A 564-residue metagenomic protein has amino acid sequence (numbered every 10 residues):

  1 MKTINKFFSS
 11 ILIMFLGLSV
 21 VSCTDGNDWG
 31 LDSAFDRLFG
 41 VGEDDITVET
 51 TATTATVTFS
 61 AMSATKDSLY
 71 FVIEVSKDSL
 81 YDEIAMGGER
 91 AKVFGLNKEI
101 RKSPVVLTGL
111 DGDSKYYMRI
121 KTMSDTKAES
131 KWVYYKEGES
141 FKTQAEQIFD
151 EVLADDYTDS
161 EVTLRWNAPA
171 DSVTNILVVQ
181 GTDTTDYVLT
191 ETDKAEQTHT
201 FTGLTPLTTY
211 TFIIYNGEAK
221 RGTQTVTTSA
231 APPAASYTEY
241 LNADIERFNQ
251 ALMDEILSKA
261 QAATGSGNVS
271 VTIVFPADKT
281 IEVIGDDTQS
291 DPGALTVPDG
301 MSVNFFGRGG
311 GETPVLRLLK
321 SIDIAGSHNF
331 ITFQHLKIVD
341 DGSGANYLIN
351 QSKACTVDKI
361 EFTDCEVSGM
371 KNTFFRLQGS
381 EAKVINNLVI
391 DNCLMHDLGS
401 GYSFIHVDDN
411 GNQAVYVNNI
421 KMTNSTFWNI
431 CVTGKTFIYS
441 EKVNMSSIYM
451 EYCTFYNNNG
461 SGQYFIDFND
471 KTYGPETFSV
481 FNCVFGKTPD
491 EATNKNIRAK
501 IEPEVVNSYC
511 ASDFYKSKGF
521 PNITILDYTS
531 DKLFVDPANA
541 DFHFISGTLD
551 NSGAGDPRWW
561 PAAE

Functional and structural regions predicted by a protein language model:
K2-K6, S10-A52, T126-S140: Bacterial Sec-dependent N-terminal signal peptides
G26-A34, G112, M123-Q147, P206 (+1 more regions): Extracellular fibronectin type III
Y70-D111, I176-T205: Recognizes extended acidic, P/S/T-rich segments that occur within or adjacent to Ig-like beta-sandwich modules
S160, E282-F306, P314-V357: Extracellular beta-strand-rich solenoid/capping regions of secreted or surface-exposed proteins that bind or remodel
W166, N522-E564: C-terminal accessory segments
P232-P276, T280-E282, S546-A563: Acidic Gly/Asp/Thr-rich repetitive segments characteristic of extracellular carbohydrate-active and adhesion proteins
S302, N329-D340, V357-G369, I385-G401 (+4 more regions): Right-handed parallel beta-helix
L318-S321, D341-I349, G369-Q378, M395-H406 (+5 more regions): Short glycine/acidic-rich loop motifs that flank beta-strands on beta-rich extracellular proteins
